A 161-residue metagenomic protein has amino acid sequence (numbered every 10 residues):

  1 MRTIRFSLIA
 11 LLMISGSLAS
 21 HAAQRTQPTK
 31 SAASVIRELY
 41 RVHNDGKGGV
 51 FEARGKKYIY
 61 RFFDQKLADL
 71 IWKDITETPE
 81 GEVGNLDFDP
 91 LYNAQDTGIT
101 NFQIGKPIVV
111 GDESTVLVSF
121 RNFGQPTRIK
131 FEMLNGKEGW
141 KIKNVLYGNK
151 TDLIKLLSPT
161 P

Functional and structural regions predicted by a protein language model:
M1-L8: Bacterial N-terminal signal peptides that target proteins for export
L11-S20: Hydrophobic h-region of N-terminal signal peptides that target proteins for export in Gram-negative bacteria
A23-Q27: Boundary of Sec targeting at the N-terminus
P28-G48: Short, aromatic-enriched amphipathic alpha-helices that serve as compact interaction elements
G46-I59: Surface-exposed patches in mature extracellular/periplasmic domains of secreted proteins
D64, A68-Q125: Surface-exposed, charged secondary-structure patches
V109-E113, L117, R121-R128, G136 (+1 more regions): Low-complexity, intrinsically disordered terminal/linker segments enriched in charged and Gly/Pro repeats
